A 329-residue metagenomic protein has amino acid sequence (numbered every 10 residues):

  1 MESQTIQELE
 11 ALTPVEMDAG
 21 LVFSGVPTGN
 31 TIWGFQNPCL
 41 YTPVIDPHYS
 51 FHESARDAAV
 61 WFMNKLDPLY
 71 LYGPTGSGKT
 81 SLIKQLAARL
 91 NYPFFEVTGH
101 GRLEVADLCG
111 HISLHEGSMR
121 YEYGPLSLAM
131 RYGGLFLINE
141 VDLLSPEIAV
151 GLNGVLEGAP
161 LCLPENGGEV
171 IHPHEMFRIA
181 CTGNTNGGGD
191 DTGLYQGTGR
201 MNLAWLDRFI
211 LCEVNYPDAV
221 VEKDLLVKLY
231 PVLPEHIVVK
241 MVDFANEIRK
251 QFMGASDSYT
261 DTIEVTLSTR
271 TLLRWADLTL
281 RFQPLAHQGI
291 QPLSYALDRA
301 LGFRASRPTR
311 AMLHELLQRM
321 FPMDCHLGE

Functional and structural regions predicted by a protein language model:
M1-E329: C-terminal regulatory/interaction module of P-loop NTP-utilizing enzymes
